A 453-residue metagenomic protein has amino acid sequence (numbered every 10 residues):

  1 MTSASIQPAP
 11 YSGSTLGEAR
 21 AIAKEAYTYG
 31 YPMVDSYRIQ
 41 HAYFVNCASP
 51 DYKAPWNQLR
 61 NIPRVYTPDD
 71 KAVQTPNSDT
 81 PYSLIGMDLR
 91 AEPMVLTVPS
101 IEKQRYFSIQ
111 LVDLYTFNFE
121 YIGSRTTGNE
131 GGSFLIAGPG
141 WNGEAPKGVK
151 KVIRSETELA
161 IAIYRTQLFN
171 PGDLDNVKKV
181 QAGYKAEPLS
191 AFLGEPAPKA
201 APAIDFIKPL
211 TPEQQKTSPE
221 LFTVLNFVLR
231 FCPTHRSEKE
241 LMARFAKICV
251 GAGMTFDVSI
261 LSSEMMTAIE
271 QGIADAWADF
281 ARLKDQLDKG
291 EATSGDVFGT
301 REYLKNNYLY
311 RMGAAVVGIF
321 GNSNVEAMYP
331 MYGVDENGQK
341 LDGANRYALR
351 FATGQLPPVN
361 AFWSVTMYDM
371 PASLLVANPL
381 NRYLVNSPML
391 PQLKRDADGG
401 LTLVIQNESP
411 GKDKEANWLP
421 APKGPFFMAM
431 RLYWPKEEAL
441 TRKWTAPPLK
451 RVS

Functional and structural regions predicted by a protein language model:
M1-S453: A compositional/structural signature for long, glycine/proline-rich flexible linkers and loops on extracytoplasmic
